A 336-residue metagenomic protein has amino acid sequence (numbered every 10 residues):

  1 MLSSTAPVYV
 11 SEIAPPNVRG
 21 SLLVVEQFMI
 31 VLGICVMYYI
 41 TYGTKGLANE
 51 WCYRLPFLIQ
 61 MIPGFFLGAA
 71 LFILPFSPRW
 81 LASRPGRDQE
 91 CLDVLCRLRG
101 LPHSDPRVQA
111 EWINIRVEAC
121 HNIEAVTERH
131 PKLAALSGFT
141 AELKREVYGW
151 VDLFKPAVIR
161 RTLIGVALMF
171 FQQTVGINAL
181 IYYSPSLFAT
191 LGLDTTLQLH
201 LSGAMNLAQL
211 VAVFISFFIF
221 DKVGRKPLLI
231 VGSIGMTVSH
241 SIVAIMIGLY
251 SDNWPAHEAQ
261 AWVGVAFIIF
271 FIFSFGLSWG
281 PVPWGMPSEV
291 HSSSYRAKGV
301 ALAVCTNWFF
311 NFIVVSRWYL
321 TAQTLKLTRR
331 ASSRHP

Functional and structural regions predicted by a protein language model:
M1-R97, H103, E124-P336: Alpha-helical transmembrane bundle of multi-pass membrane proteins
D105-C120: Short, well-structured alpha-helical segments
